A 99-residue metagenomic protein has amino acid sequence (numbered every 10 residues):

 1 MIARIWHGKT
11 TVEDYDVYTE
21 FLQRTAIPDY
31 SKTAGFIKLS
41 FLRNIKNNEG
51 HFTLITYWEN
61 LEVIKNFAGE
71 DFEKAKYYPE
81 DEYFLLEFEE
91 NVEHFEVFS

Functional and structural regions predicted by a protein language model:
I2, I37-E49, Y77-S99: Glycine-rich beta-strand-turn "strand-cap" elements at beta-sheet edges
A3-K9, S40-E70: Short, well-ordered beta-strand segments in beta-rich or mixed alpha/beta enzyme and ligand-binding folds
D14-D16, P28, L42-I45: Intrinsically disordered, low-complexity segments enriched in polar/charged residues with Gly/Pro, especially when
D14-Y18, V63-N66: Short, conserved charged micro-motifs
R24-T25, S31-I37, Y57-N91: An amphipathic, aromatic/His-enriched active-site/gating alpha helix that lines ligand/cofactor pockets
